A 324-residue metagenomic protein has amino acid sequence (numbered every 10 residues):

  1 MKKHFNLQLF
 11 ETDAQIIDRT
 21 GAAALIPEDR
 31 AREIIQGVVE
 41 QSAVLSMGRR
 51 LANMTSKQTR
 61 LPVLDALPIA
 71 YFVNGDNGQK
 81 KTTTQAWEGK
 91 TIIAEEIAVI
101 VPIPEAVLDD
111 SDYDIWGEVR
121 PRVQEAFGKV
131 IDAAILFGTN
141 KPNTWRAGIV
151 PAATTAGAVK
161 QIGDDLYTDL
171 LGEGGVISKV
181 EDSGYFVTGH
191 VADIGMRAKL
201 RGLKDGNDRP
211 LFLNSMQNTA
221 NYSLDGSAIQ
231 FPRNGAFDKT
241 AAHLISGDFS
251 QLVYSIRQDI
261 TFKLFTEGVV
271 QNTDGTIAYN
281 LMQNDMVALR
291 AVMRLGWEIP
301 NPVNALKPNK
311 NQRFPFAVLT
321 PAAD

Functional and structural regions predicted by a protein language model:
K2-L25, A31, N280-D324: Protruding loop/beta-arch "assembly-hinge" segments enriched in small, turn-prone residues
D13-V99: Assembly/oligomerization interface modules of large self-assembling protein complexes
D29-A43, I115-V123, F127-I131, E173 (+1 more regions): Short, Φ-rich (hydrophobic/aromatic) sequence segments
T55, A156-V287, M293, A323-D324: Extended oligomerization regions of viral-like shell subunits
D65-A70, A98, V107, K129 (+3 more regions): Short loop/turn segments at secondary-structure transitions that flank enzyme active sites
F72-N74, Y113-D114, R201-D205, K239-L244 (+2 more regions): Short conserved micro-motifs at the rims of enzyme active sites and ligand-binding pockets
G75-K80, I115-R120, G206-N207, V303-R313: Short intrinsically disordered coil segments
E88-T91, E96-V180, V318-D324: Alpha-helical scaffold segments that mediate packing/assembly in large oligomeric complexes
